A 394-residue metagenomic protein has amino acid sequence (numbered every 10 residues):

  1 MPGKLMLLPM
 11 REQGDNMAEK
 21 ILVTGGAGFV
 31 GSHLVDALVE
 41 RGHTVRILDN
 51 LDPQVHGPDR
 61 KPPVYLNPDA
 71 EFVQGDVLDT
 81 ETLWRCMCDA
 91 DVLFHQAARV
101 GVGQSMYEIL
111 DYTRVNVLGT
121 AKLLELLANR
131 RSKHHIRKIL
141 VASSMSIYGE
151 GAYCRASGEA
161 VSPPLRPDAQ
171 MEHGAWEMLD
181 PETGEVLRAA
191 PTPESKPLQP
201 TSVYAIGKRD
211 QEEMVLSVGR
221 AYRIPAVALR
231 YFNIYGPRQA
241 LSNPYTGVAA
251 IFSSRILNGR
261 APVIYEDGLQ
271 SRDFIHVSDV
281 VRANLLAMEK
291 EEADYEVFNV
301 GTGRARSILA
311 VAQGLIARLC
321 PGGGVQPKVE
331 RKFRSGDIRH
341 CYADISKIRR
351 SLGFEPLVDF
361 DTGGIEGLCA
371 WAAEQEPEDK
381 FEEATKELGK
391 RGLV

Functional and structural regions predicted by a protein language model:
M6, M10-F232: N-terminal Rossmann-like NAD(P)+-binding domain of SDR-like oxidoreductases, especially those catalyzing
G28-G31, L78, Q104, K122 (+9 more regions): Short, flexible micro-motifs
S32, D36, E40, G75 (+1 more regions): C-terminal substrate-binding subdomain of Rossmann-fold SDR/epimerase-dehydratase oxidoreductases
Q54-H56, Y148-G151, R238, S307-I308 (+1 more regions): A short beta-to-alpha transition loop/helix N-cap that caps and shapes the active-site region
G151-A189, V203, E213-R272, V277-L286 (+2 more regions): NAD(P)-dependent short-chain dehydrogenase/reductase
K196, P200, P237, S351-F354: Aromatic-glycine-rich donor-binding/catalytic loop that engages nucleotide-sugar donors across glycosyltransferases
